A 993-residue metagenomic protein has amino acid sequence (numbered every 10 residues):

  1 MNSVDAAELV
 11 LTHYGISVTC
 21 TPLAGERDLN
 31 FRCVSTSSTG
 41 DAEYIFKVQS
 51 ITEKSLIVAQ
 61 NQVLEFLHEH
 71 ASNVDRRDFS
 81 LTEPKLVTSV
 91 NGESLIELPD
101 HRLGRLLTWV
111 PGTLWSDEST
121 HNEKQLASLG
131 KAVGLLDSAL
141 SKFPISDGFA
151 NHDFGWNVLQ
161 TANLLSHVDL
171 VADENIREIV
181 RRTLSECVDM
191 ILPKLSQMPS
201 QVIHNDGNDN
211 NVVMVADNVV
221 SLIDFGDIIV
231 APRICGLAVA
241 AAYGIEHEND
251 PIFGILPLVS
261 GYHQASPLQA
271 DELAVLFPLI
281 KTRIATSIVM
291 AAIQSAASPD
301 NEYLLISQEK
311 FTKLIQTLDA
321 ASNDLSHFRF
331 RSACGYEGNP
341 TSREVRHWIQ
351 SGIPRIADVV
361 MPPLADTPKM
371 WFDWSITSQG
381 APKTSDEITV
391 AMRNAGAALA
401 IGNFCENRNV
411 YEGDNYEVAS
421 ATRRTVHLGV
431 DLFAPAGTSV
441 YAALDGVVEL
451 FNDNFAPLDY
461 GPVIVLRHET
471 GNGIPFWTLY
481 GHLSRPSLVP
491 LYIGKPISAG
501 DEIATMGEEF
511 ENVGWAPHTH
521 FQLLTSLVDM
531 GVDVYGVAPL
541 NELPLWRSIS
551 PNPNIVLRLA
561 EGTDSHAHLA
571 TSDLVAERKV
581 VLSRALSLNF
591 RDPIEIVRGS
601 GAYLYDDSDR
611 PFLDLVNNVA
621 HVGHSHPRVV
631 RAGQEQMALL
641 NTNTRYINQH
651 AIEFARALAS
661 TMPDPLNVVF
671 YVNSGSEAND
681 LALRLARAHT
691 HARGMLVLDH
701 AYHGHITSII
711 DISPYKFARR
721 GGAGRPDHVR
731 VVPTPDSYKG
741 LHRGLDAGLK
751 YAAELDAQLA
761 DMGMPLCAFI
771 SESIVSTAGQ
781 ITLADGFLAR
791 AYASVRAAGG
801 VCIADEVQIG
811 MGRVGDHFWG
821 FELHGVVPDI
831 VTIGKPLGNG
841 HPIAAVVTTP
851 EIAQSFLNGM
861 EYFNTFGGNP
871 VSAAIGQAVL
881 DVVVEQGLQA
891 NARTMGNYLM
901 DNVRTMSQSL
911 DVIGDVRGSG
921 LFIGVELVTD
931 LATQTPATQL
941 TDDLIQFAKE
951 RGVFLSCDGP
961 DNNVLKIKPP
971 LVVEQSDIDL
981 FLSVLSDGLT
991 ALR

Functional and structural regions predicted by a protein language model:
N2-L11, I145, T161-N205, V215: An alpha-helical support segment within catalytic cores of ATP-dependent transferases
V48-D100, E118, E123-A127: A conserved alpha-helical element in kinase catalytic cores
V90, E118-N175, S200, R693-G722: A cross-family kinase active-site recognition segment
S166-H167, S287-P340, Q939: ATP/Mg2+ or Mg2+-diphosphate-binding catalytic cores that bind nucleotide phosphates or diphosphates via glycine-rich
I234-P267, K281-S298: Active-site activation/catalytic loop segments of kinase-like enzymes and analogous catalytic loops in related
R346-I376, V489-E511, P517-H568: Acidic, glycine-rich catalytic/binding loops that coordinate metals and/or anionic ligands
A442-S487: Zn2+-dependent peptidoglycan hydrolase active-site motif and core
H568-R993: Conserved N-terminal phosphate-binding loop of PLP-dependent enzymes in the Aspartate aminotransferase
